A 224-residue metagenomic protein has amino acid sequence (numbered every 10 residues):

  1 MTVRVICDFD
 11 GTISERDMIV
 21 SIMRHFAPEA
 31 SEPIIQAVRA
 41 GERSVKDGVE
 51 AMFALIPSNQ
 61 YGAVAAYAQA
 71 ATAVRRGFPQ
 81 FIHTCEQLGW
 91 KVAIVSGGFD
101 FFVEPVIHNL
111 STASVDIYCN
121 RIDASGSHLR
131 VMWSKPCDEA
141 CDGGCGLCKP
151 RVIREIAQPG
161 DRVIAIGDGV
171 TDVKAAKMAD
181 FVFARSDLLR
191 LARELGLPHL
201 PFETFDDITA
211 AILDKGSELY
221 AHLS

Functional and structural regions predicted by a protein language model:
M1-A54: Active-site neighborhood of HAD-like aspartate-dependent phosphohydrolases
I6-D8, V95, I166: Short hydrophobic segments within beta-strands
R16-D17, R43-E50, A66-A70, I153-Q158: Short acidic/polar alpha-helix capping motifs at helix-coil junctions
A30-Q36, Y61-A65, T112-S114: Short, surface-exposed acidic
D47-Q80, L88-W90: Metal-dependent phosphoesterase signature
G77-H83, Q87-K91, G98-S224: C-terminal cap/substrate-recognition subdomain and adjoining C-terminal extension of metal-dependent phosphatase-like
